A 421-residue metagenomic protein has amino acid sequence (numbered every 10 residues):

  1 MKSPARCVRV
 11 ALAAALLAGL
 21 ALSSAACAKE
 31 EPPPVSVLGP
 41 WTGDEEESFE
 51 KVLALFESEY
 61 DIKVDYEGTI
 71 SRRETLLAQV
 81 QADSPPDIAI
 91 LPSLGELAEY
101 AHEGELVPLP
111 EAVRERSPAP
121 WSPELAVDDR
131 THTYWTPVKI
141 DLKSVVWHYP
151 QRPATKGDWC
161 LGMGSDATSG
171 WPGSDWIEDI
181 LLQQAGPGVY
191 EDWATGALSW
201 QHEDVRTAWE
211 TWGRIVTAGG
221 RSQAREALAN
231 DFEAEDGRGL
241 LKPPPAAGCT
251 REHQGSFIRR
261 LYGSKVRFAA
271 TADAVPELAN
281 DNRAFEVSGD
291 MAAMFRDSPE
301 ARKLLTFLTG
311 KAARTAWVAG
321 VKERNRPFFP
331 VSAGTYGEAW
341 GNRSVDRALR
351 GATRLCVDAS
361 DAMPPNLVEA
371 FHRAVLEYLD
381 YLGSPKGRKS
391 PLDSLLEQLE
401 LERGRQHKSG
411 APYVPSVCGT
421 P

Functional and structural regions predicted by a protein language model:
K2-K29: Secretory targeting and sorting signals
P32-E103, A119-W121, P385: Early extracytoplasmic/lumenal segment of secretory-pathway proteins
G68-L76, R225-K242: Short helix-initiation/N-cap motifs at beta->coil->alpha
L94-S144: Hinge/lid segment of periplasmic solute-binding proteins
T136-V138, T155-R206: Extracytoplasmic/periplasmic solute-binding protein
A194-E233: Glycine-centered hinge/linker elements that transmit conformational signals in sensory and ligand-binding systems
G263-P327: Extracytoplasmic/periplasmic substrate-recognition and gating elements
R347-P421: Conserved C-terminal helix/tail region of periplasmic/extracytoplasmic solute-binding proteins
